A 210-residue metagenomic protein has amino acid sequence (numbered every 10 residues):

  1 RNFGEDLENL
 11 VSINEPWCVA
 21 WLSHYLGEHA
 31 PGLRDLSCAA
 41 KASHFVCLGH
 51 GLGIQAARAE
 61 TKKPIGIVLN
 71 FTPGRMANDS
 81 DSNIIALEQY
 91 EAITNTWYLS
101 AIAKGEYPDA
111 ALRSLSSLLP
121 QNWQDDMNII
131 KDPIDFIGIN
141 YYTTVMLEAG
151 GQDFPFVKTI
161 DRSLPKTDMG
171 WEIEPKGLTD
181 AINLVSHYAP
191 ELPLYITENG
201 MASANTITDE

Functional and structural regions predicted by a protein language model:
R1-E210: Active-site region of glycoside hydrolase catalytic domains
